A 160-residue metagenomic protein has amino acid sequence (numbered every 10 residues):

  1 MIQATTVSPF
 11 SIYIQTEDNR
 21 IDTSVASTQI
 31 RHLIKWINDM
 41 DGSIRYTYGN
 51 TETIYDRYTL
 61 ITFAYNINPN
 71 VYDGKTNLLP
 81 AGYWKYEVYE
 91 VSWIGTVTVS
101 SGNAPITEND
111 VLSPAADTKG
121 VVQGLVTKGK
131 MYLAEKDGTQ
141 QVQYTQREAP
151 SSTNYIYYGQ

Functional and structural regions predicted by a protein language model:
M1-N50: N-terminal "first-domain core" detector
S24, A64-N66, N70-D73, S92-E108 (+3 more regions): Intrinsically disordered, low-complexity serine/threonine-rich repeat tracts
V25-H32, P80, P150, G159: Short coil-to-beta strand junction motifs in C2/discoidin
W36-N38, Y58, G129: A generic structural signal for ordered secondary structure
I44-Y48, L60, K128-K130: Well-ordered beta-strand positions in beta-sheet-rich domains
G49-L79: A beta-strand/beta-hairpin structural motif
T76-E135: Internal, hydrophobic beta-strand segments that form the core of beta-sheet-rich folds
T118-Q160: Compositionally biased low-complexity segments at domain edges in trafficked proteins and select soluble regulators
